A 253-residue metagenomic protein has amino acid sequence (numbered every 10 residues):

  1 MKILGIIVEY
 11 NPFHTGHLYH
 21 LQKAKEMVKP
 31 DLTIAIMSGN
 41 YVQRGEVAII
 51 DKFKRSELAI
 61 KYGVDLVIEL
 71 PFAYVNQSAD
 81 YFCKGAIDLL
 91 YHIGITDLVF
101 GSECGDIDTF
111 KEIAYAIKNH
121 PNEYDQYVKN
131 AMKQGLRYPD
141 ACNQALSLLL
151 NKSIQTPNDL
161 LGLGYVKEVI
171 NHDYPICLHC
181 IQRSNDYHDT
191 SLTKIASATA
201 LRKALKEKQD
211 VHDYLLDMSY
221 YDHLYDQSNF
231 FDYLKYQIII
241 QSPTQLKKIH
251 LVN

Functional and structural regions predicted by a protein language model:
M1-R55: N-terminal catalytic cores of NTP/NDP-binding nucleotidyl/phosphoryl-transfer enzymes
G5-I7, I36-M37, I68-L70, H179-Q182: Short beta-strands and strand-loop turn motifs
V8, V42-Q43, A59, A73-Y74 (+1 more regions): Short, contiguous strand/loop micro-motifs
K25-E26, I60, I87-Y91: Non-catalytic positions within long, well-ordered alpha-helices that form the structural scaffold/packing of enzyme
K29-P30, V64, I95: Short, high-confidence coil segments that cap the C-terminus of an alpha-helix and link into the following beta-strand
E57-P71: A glycine-rich helix N-cap at a beta->alpha junction
L70-N253: Active-site cores that bind ATP or allylic diphosphates and position pyrophosphate for catalysis
